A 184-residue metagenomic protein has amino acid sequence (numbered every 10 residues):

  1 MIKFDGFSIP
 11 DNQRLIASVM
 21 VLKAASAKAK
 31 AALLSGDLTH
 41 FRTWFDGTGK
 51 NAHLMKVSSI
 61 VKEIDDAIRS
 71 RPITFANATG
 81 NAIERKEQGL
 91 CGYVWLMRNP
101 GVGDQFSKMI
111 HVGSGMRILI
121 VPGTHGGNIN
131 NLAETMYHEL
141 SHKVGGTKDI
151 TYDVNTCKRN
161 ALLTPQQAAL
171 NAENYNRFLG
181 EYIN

Functional and structural regions predicted by a protein language model:
M1-A133, K143-N184: Predominantly extracellular/secreted Zn2+-dependent metalloproteases
E139: Walker B catalytic acidic pair
